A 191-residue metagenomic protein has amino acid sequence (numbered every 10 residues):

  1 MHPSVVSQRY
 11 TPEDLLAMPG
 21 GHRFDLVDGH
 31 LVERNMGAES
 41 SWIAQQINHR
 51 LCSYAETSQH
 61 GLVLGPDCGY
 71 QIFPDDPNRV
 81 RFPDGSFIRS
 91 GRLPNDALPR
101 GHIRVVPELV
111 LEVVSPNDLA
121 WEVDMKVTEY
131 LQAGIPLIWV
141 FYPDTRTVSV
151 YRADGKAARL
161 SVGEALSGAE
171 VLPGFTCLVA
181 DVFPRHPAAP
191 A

Functional and structural regions predicted by a protein language model:
M1-A191: Gly/Pro/Ser/Thr-rich low-complexity, intrinsically disordered segments predominantly at protein N-termini
